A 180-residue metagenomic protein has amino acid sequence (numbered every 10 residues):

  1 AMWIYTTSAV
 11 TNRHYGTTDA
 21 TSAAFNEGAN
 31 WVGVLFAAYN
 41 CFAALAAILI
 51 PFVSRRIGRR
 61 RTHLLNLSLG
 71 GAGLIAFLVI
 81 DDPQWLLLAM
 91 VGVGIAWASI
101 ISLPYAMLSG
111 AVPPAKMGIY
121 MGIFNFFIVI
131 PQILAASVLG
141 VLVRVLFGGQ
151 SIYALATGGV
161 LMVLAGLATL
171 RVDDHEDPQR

Functional and structural regions predicted by a protein language model:
G16-C41, Y153: Loop-to-transmembrane helix entry
A29, V112-F124: Loop-to-transmembrane helix entry/capping segments in MFS-fold secondary transporters and related SLC/MFSD carriers
L45-R59, V143: Helix-to-loop junctions at the C-terminal end of transmembrane segments in multipass secondary transporters
S68-D81: C-terminal ends and interior cores of transmembrane alpha-helices in multi-pass membrane transporters/permeases
W85-S99: Hydrophobic core of transmembrane alpha-helices in multi-pass small-molecule transporters, especially MFS/SLC-type
S99-P113: Intracellular juxtamembrane helix-capping segments at the cytosolic ends of symmetry-related transmembrane helices
L134, A156-R180: Multi-pass alpha-helical transporter architecture, strongest for 12-TM Major Facilitator/SLC carriers used
V141-L161: A membrane-interface helix-boundary motif in multi-pass transporters
